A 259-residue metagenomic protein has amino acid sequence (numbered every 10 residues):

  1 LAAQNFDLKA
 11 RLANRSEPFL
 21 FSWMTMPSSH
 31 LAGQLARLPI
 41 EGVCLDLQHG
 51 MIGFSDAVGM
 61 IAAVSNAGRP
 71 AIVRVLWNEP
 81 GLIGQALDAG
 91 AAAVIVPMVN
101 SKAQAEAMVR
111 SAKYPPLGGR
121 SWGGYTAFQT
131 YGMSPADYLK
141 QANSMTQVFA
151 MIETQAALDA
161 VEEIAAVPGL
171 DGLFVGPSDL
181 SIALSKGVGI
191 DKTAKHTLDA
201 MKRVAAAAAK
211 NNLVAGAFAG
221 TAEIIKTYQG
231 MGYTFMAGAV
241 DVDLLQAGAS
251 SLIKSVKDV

Functional and structural regions predicted by a protein language model:
L1-V259: Expand to "…catalyze enediolate/carbanion chemistry for C-C bond making/breaking, isomerization, decarboxylation
